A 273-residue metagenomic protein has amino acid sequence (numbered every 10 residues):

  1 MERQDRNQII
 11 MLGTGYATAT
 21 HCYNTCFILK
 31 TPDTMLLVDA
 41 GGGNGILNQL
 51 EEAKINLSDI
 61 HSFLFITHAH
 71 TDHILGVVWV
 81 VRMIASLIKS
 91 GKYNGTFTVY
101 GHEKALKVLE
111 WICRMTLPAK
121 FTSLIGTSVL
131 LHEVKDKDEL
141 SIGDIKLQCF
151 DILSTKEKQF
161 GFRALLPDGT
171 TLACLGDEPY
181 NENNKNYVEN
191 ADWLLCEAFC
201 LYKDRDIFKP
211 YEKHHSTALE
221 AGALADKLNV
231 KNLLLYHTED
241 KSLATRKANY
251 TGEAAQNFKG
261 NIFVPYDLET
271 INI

Functional and structural regions predicted by a protein language model:
E2-A53, K158-D177: Conserved beta-strand hairpin/beta-sheet module of binuclear metal-dependent hydrolase folds, prominently
I9, D39, L50, H68 (+8 more regions): Divalent metal-coordination and catalytic microenvironments
A17, T71, V99, A105-L106 (+1 more regions): Short histidine/acidic/glycine/proline-rich micro-motifs that form metal- and phosphate-coordinating active-site loops
A19-H21, E133-K203: Active-site-proximal loop/helix segment associated with metal-binding centers of metalloenzymes
L37-G41, I60-D72, H102, L172-E178 (+3 more regions): Active-site neighborhood of phospho(di)ester-bond hydrolases with catalytic His/Asp-centered motifs
N44-T98: Active-site metal-binding motif and surrounding structural segment of the metallo-beta-lactamase
Y93-K158, P167, F263, D267: Metallo-beta-lactamase
Y180-E269: Cap/insert and terminal regions of metallo-dependent hydrolase folds
